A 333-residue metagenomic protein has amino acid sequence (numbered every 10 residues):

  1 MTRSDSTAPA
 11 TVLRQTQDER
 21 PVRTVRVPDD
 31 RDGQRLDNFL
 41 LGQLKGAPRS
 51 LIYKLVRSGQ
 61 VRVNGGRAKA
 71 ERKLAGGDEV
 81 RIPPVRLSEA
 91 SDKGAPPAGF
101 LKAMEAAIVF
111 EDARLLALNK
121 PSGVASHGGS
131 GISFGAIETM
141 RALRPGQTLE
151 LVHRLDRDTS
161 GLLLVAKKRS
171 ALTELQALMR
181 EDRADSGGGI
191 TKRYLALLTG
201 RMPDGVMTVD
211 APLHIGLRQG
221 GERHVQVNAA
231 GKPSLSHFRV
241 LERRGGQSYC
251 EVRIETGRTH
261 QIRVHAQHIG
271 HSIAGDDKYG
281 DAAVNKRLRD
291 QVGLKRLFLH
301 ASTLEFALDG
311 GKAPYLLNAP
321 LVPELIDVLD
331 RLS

Functional and structural regions predicted by a protein language model:
M1-Q219, L235, K312-P314, P320-L332: RNA pseudouridine synthases
P96, M104-E105, G221-N228, L288-G293: Short, P/G- and charge-enriched loop/turn segments at secondary-structure junctions
G99-A103, V227-S236, F298-L299: Short coil-to-beta-strand transition motifs
S133-A136, M140, R169-A171, G245-L304 (+1 more regions): Pseudouridine synthase
R154-R157, A230, E242-R244: A short beta-turn/loop motif at secondary-structure boundaries
A229, I254-T256, F306-A313: Short acidic, glycine-rich loop/turn motifs
